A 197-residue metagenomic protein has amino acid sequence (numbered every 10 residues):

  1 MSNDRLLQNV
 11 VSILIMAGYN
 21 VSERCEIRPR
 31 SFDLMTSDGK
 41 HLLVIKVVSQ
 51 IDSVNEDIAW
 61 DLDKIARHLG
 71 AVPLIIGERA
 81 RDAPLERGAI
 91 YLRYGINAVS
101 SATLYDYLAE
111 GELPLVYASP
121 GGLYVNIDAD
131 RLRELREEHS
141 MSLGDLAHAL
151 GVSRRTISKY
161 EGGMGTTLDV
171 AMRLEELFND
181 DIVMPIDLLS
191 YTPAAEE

Functional and structural regions predicted by a protein language model:
M1-C25, E176, I182-E197: Acidic-basic catalytic patches of nuclease active cores, encompassing PD-(D/E)XK and other metal-cofactor nuclease
S12-L14, F32-R67, A71-L74, E197: Conserved catalytic cores of phosphodiester-cleaving nucleases, focusing on short active-site segments
S37, S140-R155: Short alpha-helical DNA-recognition segment
G77, E86-G122: Charged, structured surface patches that assemble and position nucleic-acid processing machinery
L113-E137: A short, Lys/Arg-rich alpha-helix, primarily the initiator
L132, L146-A147, I157-Y160: Conserved hydrophobic/aromatic packing and binding residues within compact polymer-binding modules
G151-T166: Recognition helix of helix-turn-helix/homeodomain-like DNA-binding domains that insert into the DNA major groove
G163-E175: Short, basic-rich loop-to-helix N-cap that marks the start of a DNA-contacting helix
